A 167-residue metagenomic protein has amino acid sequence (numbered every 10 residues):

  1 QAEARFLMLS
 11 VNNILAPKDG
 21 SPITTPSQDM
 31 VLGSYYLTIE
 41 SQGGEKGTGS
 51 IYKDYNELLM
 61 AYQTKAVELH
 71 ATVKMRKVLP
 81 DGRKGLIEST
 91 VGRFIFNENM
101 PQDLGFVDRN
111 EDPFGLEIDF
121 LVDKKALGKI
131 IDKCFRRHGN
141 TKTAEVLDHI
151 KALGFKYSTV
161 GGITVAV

Functional and structural regions predicted by a protein language model:
Q1-V167: Feature marking long nucleic-acid-engaging regions of large polymerase/nuclease enzymes
